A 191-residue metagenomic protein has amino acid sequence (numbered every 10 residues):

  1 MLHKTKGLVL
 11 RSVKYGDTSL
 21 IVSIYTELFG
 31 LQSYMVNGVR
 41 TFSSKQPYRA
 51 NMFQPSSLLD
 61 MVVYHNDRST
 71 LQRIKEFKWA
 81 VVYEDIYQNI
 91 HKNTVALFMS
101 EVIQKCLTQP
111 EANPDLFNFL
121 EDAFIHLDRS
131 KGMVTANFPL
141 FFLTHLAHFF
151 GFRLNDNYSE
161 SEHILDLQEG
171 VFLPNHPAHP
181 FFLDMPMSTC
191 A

Functional and structural regions predicted by a protein language model:
M1-A191: Non-catalytic alpha-helical scaffolds and adjoining flexible linkers that form interface surfaces for assembly
